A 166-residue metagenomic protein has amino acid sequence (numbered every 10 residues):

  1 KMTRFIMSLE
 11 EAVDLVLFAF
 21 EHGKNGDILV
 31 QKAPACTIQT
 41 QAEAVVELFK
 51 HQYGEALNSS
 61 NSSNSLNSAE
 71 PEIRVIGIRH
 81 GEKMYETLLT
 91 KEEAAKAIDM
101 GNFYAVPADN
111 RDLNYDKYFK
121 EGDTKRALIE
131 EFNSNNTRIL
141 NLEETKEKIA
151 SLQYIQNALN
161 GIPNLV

Functional and structural regions predicted by a protein language model:
K1-N58, N67-V166: Strand-loop microenvironment adjacent to phosphate/nucleotide-handling motifs in alpha/beta enzyme folds
